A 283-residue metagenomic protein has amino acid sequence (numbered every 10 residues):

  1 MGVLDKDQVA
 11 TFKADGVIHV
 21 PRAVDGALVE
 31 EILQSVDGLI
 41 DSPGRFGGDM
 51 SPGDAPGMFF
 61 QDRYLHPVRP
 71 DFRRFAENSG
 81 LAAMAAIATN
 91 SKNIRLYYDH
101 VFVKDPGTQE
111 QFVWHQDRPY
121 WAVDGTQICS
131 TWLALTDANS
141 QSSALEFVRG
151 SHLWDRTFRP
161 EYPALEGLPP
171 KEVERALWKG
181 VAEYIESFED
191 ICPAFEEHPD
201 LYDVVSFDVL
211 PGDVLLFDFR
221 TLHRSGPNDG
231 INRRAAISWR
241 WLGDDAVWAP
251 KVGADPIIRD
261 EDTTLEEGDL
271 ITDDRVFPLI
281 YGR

Functional and structural regions predicted by a protein language model:
M1-D15, P21-W114, P119-A122, V252 (+1 more regions): Non-heme Fe(II)-dependent double-stranded beta-helix
F46-S51, E161-P163, P211-L216, R220-R283: Non-heme Fe(II)/2-oxoglutarate
L81, S91, P106-T108, A138-S140 (+3 more regions): Short, charged/polar surface micro-motifs in flexible loops or helix N-caps
K92-I94, Y98-D99, E110-F112, Q127-L133 (+2 more regions): Generic beta-strand structural signal
T108, V113-W114, G125, Q141-F147 (+2 more regions): A short secondary-structure junction signal
H115, A122-S140, D208-P211, L216 (+1 more regions): Short, conserved beta-strand element in jelly-roll/cupin
D117-P119, I128, H223-N228: Glycine-rich phosphate/pyrophosphate-binding beta-alpha loops
S140-T221: Double-stranded beta-helix
